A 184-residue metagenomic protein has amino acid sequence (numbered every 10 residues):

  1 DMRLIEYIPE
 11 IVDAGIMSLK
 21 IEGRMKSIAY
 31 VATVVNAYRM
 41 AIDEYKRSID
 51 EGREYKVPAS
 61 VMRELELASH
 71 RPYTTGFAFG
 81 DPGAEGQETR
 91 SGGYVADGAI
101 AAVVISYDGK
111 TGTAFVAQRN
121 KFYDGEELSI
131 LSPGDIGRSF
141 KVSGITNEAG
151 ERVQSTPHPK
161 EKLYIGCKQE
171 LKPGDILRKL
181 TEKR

Functional and structural regions predicted by a protein language model:
D1-R184: Surface-exposed amphipathic alpha-helical tracts and adjacent flexible/coil segments at the periphery of soluble enzymes
